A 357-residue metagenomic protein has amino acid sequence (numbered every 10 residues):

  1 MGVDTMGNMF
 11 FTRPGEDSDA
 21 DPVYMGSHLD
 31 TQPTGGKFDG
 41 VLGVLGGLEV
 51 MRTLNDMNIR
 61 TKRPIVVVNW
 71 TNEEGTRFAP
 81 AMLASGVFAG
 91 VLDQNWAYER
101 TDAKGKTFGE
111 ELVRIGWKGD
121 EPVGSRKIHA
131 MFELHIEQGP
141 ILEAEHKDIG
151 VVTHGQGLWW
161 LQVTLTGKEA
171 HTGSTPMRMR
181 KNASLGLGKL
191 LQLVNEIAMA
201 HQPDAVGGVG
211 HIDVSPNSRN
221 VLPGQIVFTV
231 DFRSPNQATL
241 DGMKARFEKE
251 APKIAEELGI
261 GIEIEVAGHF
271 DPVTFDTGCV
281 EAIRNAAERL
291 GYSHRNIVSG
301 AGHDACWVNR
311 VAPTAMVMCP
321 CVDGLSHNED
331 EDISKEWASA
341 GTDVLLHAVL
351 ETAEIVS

Functional and structural regions predicted by a protein language model:
M1-G36, L54: Acidic/His- and Gly-rich active-site-bordering loop/insert found across diverse amide/peptide-bond hydrolases
G2, G26-S27, H294-V344, V349-T352: Zn-dependent metallopeptidase/amidohydrolase metal-coordination segment
D4, R60-P64, G119-G124, S174 (+4 more regions): Flexible, glycine/charged-enriched surface loops at secondary-structure junctions
G7-M9, L29-Q32, I65-T76, Q138 (+4 more regions): Acidic, glycine-rich active-site loops and adjacent beta-strand->loop/helix elements that engage anionic groups
M25-H28, T34-E74, W159-L165, H171-I197 (+3 more regions): Alpha-helical metal-binding/catalytic segments enriched in His/Glu/Asp
E73, R77-A238: Midchain, well-structured core segments that form catalytic/ion-binding scaffolds
N95-W96, R233-N236, A267-H269, G324-A338: Short beta-alpha connecting loops at secondary-structure transitions that line or flank enzyme active sites
G210-N217, T229-N236, G261-V280, G300 (+1 more regions): A short beta-alpha structural unit
